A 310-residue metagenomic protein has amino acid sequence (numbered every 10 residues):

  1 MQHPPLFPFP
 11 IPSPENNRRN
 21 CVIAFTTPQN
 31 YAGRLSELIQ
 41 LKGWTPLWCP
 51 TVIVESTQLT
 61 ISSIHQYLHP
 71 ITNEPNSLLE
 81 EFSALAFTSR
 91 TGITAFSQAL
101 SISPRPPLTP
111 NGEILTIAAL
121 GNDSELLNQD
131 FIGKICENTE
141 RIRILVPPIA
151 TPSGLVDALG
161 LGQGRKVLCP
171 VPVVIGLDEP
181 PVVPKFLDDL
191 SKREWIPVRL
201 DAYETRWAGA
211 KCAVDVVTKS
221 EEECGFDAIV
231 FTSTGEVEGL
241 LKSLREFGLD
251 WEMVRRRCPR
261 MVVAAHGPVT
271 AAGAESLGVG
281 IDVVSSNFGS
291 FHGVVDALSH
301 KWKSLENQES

Functional and structural regions predicted by a protein language model:
Q2-S310: Signature of uroporphyrinogen-III synthase
